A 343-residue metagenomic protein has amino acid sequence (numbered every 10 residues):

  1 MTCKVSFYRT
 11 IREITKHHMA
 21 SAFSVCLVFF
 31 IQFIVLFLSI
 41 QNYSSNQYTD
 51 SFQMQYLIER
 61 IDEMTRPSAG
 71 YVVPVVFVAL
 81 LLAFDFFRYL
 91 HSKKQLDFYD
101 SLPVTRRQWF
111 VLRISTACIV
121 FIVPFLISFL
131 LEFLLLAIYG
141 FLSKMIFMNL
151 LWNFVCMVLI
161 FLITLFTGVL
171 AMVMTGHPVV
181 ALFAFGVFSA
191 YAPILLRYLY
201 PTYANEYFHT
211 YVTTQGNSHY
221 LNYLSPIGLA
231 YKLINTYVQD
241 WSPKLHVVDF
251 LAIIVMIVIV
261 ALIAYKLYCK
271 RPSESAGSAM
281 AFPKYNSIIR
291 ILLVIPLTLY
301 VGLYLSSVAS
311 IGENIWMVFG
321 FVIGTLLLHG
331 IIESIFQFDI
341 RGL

Functional and structural regions predicted by a protein language model:
M1-C26: Aromatic- and glycine-rich beta-strand/loop motifs that create alpha-glucan
T2-V5, Q95-L96, A171, H177-V179 (+2 more regions): Cytoplasmic membrane-interface regions of multi-pass membrane proteins
F29-S44, L126-F133, G302: Alpha-helical transmembrane segments of multi-pass membrane proteins
S39-E63, Y191-A281, L297-I332, Q337: Terminal transmembrane helical anchor/hairpin motif
E59-D62, T116-V180, P193-L196: Secretory targeting signals
T65-Q95: Long, hydrophobic alpha-helical segments
F86-I122, A276-G277: Helix-loop-helix units of permease transmembrane domains in multi-pass membrane transporters, especially ABC
V179-A192, G320-I323, L343: Central hydrophobic cores of alpha-helical transmembrane segments in multi-pass integral membrane proteins
